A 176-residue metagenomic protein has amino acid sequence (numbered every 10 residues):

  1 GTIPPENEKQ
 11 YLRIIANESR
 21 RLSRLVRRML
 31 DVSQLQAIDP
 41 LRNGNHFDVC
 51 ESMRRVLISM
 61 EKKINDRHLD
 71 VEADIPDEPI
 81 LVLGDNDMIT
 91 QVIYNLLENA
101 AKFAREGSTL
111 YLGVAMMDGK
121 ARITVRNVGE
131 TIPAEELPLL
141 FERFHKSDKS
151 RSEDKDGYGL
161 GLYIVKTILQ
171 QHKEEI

Functional and structural regions predicted by a protein language model:
I3, N7, A37-R42, L81-G84: Conserved micro-motifs of the catalytic ATP-binding
N17-L22: Short alpha-helical segment of the dimerization/phosphotransfer core of two-component systems
N43-E61, E72: A conserved beta-strand-to-alpha-helix junction within the catalytic ATP-binding
N45-H46, N65, D70-I80: Conserved catalytic submotifs in the C-terminal HATPase_c
A100-A101: Short helix-loop "hinge" at the ATP-lid/N-box region of the Bergerat-fold HATPase_c
I132-F144: Short conserved segment of the HATPase_c
K173-E174: Conserved glycine-rich
